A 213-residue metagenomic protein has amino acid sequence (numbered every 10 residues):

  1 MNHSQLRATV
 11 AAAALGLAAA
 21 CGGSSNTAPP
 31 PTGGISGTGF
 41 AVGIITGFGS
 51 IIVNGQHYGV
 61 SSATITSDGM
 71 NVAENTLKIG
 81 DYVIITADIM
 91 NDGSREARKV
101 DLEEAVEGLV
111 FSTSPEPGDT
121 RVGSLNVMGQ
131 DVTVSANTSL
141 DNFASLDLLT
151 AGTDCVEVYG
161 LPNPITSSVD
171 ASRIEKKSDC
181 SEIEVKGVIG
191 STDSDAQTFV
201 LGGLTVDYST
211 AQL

Functional and structural regions predicted by a protein language model:
N2-T9, G16-V60, S67-L213: Short, flexible, surface-exposed loop segments at domain boundaries
